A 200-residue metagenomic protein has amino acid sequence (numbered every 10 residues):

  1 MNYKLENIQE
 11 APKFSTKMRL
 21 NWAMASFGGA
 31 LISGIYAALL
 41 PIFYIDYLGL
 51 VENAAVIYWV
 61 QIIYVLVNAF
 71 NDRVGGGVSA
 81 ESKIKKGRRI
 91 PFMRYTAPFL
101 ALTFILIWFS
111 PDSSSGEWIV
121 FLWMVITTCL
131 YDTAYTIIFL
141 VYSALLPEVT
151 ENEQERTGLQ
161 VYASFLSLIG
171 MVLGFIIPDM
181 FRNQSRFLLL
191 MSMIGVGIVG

Functional and structural regions predicted by a protein language model:
N2-G200: Membrane-embedded alpha-helical bundles of multi-pass transporters/translocases, especially carrier/permease families
